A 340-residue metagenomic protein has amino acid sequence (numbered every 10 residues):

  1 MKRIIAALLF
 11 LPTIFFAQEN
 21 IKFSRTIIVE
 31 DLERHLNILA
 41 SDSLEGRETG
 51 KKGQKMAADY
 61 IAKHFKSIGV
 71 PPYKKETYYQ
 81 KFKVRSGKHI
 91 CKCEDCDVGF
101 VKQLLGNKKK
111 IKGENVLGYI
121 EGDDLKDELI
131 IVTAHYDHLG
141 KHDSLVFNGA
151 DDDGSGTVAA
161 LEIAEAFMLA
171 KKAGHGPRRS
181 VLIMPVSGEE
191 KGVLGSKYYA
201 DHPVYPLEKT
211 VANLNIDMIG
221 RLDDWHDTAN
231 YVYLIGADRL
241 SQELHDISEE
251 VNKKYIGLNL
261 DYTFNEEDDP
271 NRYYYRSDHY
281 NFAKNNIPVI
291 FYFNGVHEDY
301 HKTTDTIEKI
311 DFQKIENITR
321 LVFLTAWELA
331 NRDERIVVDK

Functional and structural regions predicted by a protein language model:
M1-N20: Bacterial Sec-dependent N-terminal signal peptides
N20-T26, D42-K52, K102-N107, S144-D153 (+4 more regions): Second-shell loop/turn segments in exported
I21, T26-K52, M56, I68-Y78 (+2 more regions): N-terminal capping segment at the start of a domain
L39, F65, K108-L139: Acidic/His- and Gly-rich active-site-bordering loop/insert found across diverse amide/peptide-bond hydrolases
R47-Y119: A non-catalytic alpha/beta surface segment that caps or lines the substrate-entry region of metallo-dependent hydrolase
V116-G118, V132-K191, V322: Alpha-helical metal-binding/catalytic segments enriched in His/Glu/Asp
E165, V296-K340: His/Asp/Glu-rich mid-to-C-terminal helical/loop segments that flank catalytic regions of hydrolases
V186-F291, V337: Metal-dependent peptidase/peptidase-like ectodomains
